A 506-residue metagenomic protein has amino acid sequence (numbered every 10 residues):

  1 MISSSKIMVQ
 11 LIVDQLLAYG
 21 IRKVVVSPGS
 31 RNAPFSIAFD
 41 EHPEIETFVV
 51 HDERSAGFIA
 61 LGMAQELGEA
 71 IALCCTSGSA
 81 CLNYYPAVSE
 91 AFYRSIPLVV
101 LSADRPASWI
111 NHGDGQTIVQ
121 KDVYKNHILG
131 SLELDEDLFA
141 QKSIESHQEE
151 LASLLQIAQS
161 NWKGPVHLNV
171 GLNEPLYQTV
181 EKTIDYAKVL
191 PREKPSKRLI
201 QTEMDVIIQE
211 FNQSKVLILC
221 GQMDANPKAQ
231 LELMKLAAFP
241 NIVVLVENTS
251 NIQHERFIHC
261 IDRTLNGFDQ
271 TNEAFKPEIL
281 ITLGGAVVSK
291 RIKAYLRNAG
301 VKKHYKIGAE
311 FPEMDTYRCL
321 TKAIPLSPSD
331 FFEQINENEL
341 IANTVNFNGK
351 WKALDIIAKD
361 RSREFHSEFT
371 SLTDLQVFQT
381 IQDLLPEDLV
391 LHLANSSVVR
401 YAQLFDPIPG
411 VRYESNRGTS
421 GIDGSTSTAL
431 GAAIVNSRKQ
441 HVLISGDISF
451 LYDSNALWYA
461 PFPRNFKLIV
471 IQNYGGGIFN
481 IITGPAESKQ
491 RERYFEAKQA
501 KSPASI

Functional and structural regions predicted by a protein language model:
M1-S3, L134, L296-S397, S505-I506: Phosphate/pyrophosphate-binding active-site segments
S3, T47, Q148-S153, I157-N212: Conformationally flexible catalytic loops at phosphate/diphosphate-handling active centers
S4-S89: N-terminal cofactor/phosphate-binding cores enriched in small/glycine residues, especially glycine-rich loops such as
V9-V13, S27-R31, F35, A353-R438: Active-site diphosphate/adenylate-binding microenvironment
R22-V25, E46-F48, E66-R105, K276-G284 (+2 more regions): A short, small-residue-rich loop immediately preceding and capping a beta-strand
E69, Q116-G164, F331-F332, T483-I506: Conserved thiamine diphosphate
N83, C220-Y305, I408-R438, D453-S454: Glycine-rich, anion-gripping cofactor-binding loops and their flanking helix/strand elements in enzyme active sites
L101, S108-K121, K125, Y401-I506: Thiamine diphosphate
